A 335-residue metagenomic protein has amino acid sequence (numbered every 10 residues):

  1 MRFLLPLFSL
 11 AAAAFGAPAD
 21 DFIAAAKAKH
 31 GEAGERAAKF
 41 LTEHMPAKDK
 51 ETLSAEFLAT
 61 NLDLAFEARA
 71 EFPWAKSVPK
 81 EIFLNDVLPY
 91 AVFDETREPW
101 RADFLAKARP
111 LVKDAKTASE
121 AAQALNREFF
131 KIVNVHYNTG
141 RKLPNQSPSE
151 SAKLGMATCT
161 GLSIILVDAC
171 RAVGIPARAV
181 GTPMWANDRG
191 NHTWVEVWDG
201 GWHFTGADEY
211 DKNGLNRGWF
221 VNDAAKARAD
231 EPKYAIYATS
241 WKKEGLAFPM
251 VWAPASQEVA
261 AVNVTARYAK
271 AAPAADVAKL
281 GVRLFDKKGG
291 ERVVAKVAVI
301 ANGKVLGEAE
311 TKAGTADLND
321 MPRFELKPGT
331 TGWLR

Functional and structural regions predicted by a protein language model:
M1-L4: Positively charged n-region of N-terminal signal peptides that target proteins for export
A14-G16: Boundary at the C-terminal end of the N-terminal hydrophobic targeting segment
D20-L154, G190: Secondary-structure boundary elements
A118, A122, C159-S163, N187-N191 (+2 more regions): Active-site-proximal structural scaffolding
L125, G155-V180, V195: Cysteine-centered nucleophilic/redox motifs
R127-K131, A179, D211: Ligand-binding pocket scaffold of soluble enzyme catalytic domains
N138-T139, A172, V180-D188, E196-R335: His-Asp-centered catalytic microenvironments across diverse enzyme cores, prominently the transglutaminase-like
